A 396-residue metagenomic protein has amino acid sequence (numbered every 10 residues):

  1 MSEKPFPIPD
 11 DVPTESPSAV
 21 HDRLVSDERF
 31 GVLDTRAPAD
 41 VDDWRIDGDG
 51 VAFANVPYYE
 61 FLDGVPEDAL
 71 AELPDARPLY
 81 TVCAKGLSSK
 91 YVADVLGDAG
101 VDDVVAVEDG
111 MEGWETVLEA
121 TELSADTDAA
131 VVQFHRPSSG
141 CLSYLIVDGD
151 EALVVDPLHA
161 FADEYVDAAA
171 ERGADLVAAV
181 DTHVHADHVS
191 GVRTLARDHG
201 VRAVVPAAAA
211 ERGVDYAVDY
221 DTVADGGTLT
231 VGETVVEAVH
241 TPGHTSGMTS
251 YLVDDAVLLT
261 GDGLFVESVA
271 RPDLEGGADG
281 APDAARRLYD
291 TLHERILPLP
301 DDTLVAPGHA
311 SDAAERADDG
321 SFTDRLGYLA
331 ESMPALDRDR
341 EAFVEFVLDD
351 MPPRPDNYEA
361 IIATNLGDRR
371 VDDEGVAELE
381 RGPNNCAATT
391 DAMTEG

Functional and structural regions predicted by a protein language model:
S2-P13, E28, A39, D94-D102 (+2 more regions): Accessory terminal helices/loops
P7-R77: Positively charged, proline/Ser/Thr-rich regional signature most characteristic of the Rhodanese/CDC25-like
A37, L123-E171, Y251-G261, V266-E267: Conserved beta-strand hairpin/beta-sheet module of binuclear metal-dependent hydrolase folds, prominently
V56, G64-E112: Catalytic cysteine-centered active loop of the rhodanese-like fold, especially the PTP/DSP P-loop
E60, T116, H159-T234: Active-site HxH/HxHxD metal-binding segment of metal-dependent hydrolases
S89, V180-H183, T241, T245 (+1 more regions): Ser/Thr-glycine-rich phosphate-binding loops at phosphate-binding pockets of nucleotides, nucleotide cofactors
A106-S124: Cysteine-dependent PTP/DSP-like catalytic domain, specifically the C-terminal lobe
A152, A160, A174-V177, E211 (+1 more regions): Metallo-beta-lactamase
